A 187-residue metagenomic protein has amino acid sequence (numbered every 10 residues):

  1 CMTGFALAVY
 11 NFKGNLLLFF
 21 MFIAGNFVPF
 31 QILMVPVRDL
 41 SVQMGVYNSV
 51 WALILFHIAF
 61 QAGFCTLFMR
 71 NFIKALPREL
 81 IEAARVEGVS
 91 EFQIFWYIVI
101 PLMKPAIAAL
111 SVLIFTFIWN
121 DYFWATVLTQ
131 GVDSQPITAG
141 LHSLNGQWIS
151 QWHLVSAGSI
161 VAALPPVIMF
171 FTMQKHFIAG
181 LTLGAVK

Functional and structural regions predicted by a protein language model:
C1-K187: A structural signal for multi-pass alpha-helical bundles of membrane permease subunits that mediate small-molecule
